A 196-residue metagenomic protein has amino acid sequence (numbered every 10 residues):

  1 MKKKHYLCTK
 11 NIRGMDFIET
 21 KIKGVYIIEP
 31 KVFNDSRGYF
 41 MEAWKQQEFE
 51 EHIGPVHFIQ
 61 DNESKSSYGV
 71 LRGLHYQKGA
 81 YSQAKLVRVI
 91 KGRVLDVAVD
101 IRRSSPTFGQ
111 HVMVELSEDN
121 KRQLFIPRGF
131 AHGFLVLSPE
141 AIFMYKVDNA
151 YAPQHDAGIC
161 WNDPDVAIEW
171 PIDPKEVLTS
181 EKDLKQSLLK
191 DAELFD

Functional and structural regions predicted by a protein language model:
I12-R122, S138-E140, V147-D196: Non-catalytic, conserved peripheral segments adjacent to functional cores
G129-M144: Ligand-binding loop in jelly-roll beta-barrel domains
